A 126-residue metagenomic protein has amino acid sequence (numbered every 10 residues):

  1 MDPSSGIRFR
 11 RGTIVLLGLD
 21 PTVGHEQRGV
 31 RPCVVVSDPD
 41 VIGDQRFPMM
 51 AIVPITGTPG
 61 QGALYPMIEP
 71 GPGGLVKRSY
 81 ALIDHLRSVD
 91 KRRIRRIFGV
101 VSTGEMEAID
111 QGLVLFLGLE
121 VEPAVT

Functional and structural regions predicted by a protein language model:
M1-T126: Conserved functional hotspots at enzyme active or ligand-binding sites that engage polyanionic ligands
